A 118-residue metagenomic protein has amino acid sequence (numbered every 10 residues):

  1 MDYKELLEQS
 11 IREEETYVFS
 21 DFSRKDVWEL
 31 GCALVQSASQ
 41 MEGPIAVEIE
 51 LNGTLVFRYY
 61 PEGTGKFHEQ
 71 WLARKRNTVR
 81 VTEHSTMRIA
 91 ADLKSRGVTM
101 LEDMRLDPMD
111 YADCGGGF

Functional and structural regions predicted by a protein language model:
M1-E69: Intrinsically disordered, low-complexity terminal regulatory regions
A38-D107: Structured interaction and signal-relay segments at domain junctions
E102-F118: Extended hydrophobic
